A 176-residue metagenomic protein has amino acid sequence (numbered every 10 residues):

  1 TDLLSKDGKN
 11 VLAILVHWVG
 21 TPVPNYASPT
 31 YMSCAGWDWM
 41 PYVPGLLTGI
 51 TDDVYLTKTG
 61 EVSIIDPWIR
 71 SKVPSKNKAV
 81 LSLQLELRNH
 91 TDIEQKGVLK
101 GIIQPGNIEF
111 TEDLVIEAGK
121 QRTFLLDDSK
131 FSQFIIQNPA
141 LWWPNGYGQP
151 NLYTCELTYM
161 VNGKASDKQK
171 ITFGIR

Functional and structural regions predicted by a protein language model:
T1-R176: Secreted/periplasmic carbohydrate-active enzymes, especially glycoside hydrolases
